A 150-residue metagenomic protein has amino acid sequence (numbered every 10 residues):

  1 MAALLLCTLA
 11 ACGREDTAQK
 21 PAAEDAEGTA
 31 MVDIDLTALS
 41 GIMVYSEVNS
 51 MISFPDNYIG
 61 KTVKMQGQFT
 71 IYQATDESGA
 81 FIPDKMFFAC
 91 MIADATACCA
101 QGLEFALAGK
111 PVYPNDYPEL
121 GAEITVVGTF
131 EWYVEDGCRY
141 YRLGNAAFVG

Functional and structural regions predicted by a protein language model:
M1-A10: Sec-dependent bacterial lipoprotein signal peptides
C12-G150: OB-fold and OB-like single-stranded nucleic-acid-recognition modules and their adjacent interaction interfaces
